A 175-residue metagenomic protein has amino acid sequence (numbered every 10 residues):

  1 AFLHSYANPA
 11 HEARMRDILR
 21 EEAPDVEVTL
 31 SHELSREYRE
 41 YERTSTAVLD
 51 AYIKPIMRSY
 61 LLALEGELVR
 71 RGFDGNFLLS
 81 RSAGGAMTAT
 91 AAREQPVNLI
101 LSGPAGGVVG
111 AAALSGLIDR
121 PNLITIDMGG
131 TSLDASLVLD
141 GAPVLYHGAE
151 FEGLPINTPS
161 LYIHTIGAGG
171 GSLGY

Functional and structural regions predicted by a protein language model:
A1-Y175: N-terminally biased helix-coil "hinge/interface" segments that flank
